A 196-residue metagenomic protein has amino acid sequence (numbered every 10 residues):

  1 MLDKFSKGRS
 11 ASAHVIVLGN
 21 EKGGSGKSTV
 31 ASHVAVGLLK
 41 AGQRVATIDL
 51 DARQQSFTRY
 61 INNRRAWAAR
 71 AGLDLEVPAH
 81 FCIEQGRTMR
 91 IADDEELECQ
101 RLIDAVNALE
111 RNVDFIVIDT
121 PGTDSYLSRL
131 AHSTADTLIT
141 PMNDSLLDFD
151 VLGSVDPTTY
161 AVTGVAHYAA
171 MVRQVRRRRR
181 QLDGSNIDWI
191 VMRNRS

Functional and structural regions predicted by a protein language model:
M1-S10: Pre-Walker A adenine-sensing motif
S10-H14, G153: Intrinsically disordered or low-complexity boundary/linker segments at protein termini and domain junctions
V15-S25, L39-F115, G122, P157 (+1 more regions): P-loop/Walker-type NTP enzyme "switch/lid" segment
V30: Hydrophobic positions on the alpha1 helix immediately C-terminal to the Walker A/P-loop
H33, G37, L130: Active-site signature of alpha/beta-hydrolase-fold catalytic machinery across serine- and Asp/Cys-nucleophile hydrolases
A41, I118-S196: Conserved catalytic-core segment of NTP-binding enzymes
